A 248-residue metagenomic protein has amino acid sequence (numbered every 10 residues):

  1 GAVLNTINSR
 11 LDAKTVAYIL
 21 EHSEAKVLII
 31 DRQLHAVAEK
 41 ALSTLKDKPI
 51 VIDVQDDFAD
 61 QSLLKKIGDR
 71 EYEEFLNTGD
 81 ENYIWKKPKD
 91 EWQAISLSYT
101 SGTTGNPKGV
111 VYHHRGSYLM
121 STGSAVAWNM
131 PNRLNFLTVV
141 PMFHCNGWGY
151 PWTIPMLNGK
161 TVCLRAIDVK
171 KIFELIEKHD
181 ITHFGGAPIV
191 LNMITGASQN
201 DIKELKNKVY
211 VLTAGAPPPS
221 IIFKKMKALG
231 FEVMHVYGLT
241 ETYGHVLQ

Functional and structural regions predicted by a protein language model:
A2-I7, K14-E21, T122-V126, C145-L157 (+2 more regions): Hydrophobic alpha-helical segments in the ANL/AMP-binding
A2-L20, R32-A38, V139, G159-H179 (+1 more regions): ATP-dependent adenylate-forming carboxylate-activation enzymes
A2-N77: Structural core segment of the AMP-binding/adenylate-forming
L28, A94, T100-T103, F136 (+7 more regions): Conserved S/T- and glycine-rich ATP-binding loop of Class I adenylate-forming
I52-D53, L64, D69-Y99, N106 (+2 more regions): Conserved pre-ATP/AMP-binding loop-to-beta segment of ANL
I95-L119: Conserved AMP-binding A3 loop
Y118-N135, F143-H183, M193, A197: Conserved AMP-binding/adenylation subdomain of ANL enzymes
W128, M156, I181-G186, T195-Q248: Gly/Ser/Thr-rich phosphate-binding loop
